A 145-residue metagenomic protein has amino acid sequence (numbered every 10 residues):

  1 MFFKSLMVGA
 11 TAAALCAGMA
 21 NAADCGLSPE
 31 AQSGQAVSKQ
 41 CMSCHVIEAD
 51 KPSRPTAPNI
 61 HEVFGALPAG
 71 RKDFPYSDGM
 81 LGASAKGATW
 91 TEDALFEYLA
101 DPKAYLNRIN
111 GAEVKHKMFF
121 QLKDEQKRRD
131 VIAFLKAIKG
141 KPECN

Functional and structural regions predicted by a protein language model:
M1-N21: Gram-negative bacterial Sec-dependent N-terminal signal peptides
T11, A49, G65-P68, A100 (+1 more regions): A generic structural signal for secondary-structure junctions that act as hinges or helix/strand caps at the edges
N21-S38, E48-A49, T56: Electrostatic cytochrome c docking/interface patches
C41-C44: Short cysteine clusters
A49-E92, F119, K123: Gly/Gly-Pro-rich "capping" loops immediately C-terminal to redox-active cysteine motifs in periplasmic/lumenal
T89-N145: C-terminal capping alpha-helices of c-type cytochrome domains
